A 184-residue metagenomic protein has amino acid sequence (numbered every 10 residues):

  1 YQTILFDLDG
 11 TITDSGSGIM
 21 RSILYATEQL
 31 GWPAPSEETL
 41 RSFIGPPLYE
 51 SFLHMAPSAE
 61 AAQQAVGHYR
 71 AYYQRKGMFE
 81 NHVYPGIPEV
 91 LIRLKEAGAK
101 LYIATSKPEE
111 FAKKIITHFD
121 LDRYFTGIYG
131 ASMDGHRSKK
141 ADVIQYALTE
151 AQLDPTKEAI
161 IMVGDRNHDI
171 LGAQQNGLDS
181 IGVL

Functional and structural regions predicted by a protein language model:
Y1-E89, E110: N-terminal helical cap/lid subdomain that shapes the substrate entry/recognition surface in HAD-like hydrolases
T3, K140-I170: Conserved Lys-Pro-Asp/Glu-containing loop-to-beta segment of HAD-superfamily phosphomonoesterases, centered on
T11, T105-K107, L184: Conserved phosphate-coupling serine/threonine residues in phosphotransfer and NTP-handling enzymes
P33, L121-T126, D154: Conserved H-loop
R75-I103, E109-K113, T117, A141: Short, acidic loop-to-helix structural element flanking the phosphoryl-transfer center in phosphate-processing enzymes
P88-E96, L148, I170-Q174: Surface-exposed amphipathic alpha-helices with a cationic face
D122-R137, A159: A short, structured active-site edge motif that brings together acidic residues
M162-L184: Acidic, Mg2+-coordinating phosphoryl-transfer loop and its flanking beta/alpha structural elements, shared across
